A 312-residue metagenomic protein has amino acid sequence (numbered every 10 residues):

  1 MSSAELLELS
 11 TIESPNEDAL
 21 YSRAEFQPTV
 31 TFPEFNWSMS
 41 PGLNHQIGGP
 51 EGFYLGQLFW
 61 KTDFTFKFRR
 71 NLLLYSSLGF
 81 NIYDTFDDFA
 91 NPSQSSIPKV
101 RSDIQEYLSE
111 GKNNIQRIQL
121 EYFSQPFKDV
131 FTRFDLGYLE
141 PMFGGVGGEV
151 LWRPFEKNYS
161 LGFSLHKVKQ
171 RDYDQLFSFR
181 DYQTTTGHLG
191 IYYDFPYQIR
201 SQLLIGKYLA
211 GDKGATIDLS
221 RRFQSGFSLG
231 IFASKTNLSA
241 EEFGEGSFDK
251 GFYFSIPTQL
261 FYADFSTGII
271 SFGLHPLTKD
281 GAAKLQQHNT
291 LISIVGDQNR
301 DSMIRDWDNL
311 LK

Functional and structural regions predicted by a protein language model:
M1-E25, F272-K312: Cleavable N-terminal export/targeting peptides
M1-L120, R180, K312: Outer-membrane beta-barrel initiation region
W37-G49, L74-S76, E106, K128-L139 (+3 more regions): Transmembrane beta-strand segments that form the barrel wall of outer-membrane beta-barrel proteins
L55-Q57, I115, F143-G145, T184 (+2 more regions): Membrane-spanning beta-strands of outer-membrane beta-barrel proteins
W60-F66, L120-S124, G148-W152, L189-Y193 (+2 more regions): Residues on the lipid-exposed face of transmembrane beta-strands in outer-membrane beta-barrel proteins
T65-N71, Q125-D129, F155-K157, P196-Q198 (+3 more regions): Outer-membrane beta-barrel channels and translocator barrels
I82-G111, F163-D194, L204-T216, S220 (+1 more regions): Outer-membrane beta-barrel translocator/channel fold
P141, L151-P154, F163: Conserved mixed alpha/beta catalytic, RNA-binding, or beta-rich assembly cores of soluble enzyme, regulatory
